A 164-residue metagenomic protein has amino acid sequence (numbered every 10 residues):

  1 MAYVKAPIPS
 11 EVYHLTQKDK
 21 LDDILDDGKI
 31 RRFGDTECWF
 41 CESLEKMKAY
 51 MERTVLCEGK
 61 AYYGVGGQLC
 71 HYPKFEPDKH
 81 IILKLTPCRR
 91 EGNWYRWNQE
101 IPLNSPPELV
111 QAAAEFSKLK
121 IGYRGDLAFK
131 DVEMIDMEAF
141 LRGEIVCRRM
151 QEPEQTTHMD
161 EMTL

Functional and structural regions predicted by a protein language model:
M1-W39, E52-V55: ADP-ribose/NAD+-binding catalytic cleft of ART/PARP-like enzymes
K18, L44-M47, C88-E91: Short, charged/polar surface micro-motifs in flexible loops or helix N-caps
D23, K48-Y50, N93-W94: Short helix/loop capping segments that flank catalytic or ligand/cofactor-binding pockets
T36-E42, A112-E115: A generic structural motif
L44-A61: Short active-site loop/helix that positions an aromatic residue
E58-L164: Active-site and NAD+-binding cores of ADP-ribose-processing enzymes
